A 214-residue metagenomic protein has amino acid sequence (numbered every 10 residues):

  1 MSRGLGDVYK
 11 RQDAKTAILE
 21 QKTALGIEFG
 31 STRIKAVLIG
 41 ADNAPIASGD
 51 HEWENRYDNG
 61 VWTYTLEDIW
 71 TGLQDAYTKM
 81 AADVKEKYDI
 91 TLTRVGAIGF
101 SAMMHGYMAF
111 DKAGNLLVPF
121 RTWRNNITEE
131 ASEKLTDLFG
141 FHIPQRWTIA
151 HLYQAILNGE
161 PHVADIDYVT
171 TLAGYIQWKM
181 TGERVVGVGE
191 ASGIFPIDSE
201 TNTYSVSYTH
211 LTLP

Functional and structural regions predicted by a protein language model:
M1-Y9, H210-L213: Single conserved hydrophobic/aromatic residue that forms the stacking wall/gate of nucleotide- or nucleobase-binding
K10-V118, E133, D165: N-terminal glycine/serine-rich phosphate-binding loop of ATP-dependent small-molecule kinases, especially carbohydrate
F29-S31, F100, F110, F139-L211: Gly/Ser/Thr-rich active-site cleft segment
N125: Carbohydrate-associated surface elements
T128: Gly/Ser-rich phosphate-binding catalytic loop and adjacent alpha/beta segment that cradle a phosphoryl group at enzyme
T136: Phosphate- and other anionic-substrate recognition elements at nucleic-acid/protein interfaces
